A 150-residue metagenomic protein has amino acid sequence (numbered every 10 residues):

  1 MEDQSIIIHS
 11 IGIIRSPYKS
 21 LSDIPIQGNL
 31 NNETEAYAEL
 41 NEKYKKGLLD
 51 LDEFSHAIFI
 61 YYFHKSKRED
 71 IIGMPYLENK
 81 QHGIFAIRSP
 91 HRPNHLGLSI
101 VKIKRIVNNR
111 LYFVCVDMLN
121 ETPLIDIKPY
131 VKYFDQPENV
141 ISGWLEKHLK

Functional and structural regions predicted by a protein language model:
M1-L98, R105-K150: Cys-His-centered catalytic/binding microenvironment captured across papain-like cysteine peptidases and homologous
